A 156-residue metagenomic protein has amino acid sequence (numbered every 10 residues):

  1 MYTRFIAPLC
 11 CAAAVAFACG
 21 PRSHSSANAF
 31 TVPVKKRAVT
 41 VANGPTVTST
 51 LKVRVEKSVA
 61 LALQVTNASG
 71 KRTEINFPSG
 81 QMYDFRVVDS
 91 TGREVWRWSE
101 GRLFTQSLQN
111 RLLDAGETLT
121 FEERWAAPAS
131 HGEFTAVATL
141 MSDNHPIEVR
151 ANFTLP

Functional and structural regions predicted by a protein language model:
M1-L9: Bacterial N-terminal signal peptides that target proteins for export
P8-A16: Bacterial N-terminal signal peptides
G20-S23: Bacterial signal peptide processing site
S25-V55: Low-complexity, acidic Ser/Thr/Pro/Gly-rich terminal tails and inter-domain linkers that flank the onset of structured
N28, V41-V47, V59, V65-T120 (+1 more regions): Contiguous segments within soluble domain cores/interaction surfaces
R124-H131: Short, surface-exposed loop/turn segments at beta-strand-coil junctions that are enriched for proline with nearby
H145-P156: Short beta-strand elements
